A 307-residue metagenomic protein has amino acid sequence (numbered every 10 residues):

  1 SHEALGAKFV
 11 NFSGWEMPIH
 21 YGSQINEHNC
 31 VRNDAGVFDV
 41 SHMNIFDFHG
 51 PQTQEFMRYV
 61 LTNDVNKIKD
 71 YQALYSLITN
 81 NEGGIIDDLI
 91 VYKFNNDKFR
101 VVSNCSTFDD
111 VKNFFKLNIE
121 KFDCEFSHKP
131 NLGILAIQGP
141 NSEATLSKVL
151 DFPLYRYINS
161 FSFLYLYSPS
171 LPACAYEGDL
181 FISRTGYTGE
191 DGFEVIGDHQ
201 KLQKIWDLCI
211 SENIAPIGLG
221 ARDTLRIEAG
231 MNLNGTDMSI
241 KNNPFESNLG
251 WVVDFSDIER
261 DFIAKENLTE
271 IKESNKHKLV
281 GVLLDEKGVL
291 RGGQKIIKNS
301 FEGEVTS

Functional and structural regions predicted by a protein language model:
S1-S13, M17-I19, I25, K93-S307: Conserved, structured C-terminal
S1-T79, G84, G220: Acidic, proline/glycine-enriched N-terminal capping motif
V40-Q52, Y92-R100, Q138: N-terminal glycine-rich flavin-associated loop
D88-I90: Short, surface-exposed charged micro-motifs
